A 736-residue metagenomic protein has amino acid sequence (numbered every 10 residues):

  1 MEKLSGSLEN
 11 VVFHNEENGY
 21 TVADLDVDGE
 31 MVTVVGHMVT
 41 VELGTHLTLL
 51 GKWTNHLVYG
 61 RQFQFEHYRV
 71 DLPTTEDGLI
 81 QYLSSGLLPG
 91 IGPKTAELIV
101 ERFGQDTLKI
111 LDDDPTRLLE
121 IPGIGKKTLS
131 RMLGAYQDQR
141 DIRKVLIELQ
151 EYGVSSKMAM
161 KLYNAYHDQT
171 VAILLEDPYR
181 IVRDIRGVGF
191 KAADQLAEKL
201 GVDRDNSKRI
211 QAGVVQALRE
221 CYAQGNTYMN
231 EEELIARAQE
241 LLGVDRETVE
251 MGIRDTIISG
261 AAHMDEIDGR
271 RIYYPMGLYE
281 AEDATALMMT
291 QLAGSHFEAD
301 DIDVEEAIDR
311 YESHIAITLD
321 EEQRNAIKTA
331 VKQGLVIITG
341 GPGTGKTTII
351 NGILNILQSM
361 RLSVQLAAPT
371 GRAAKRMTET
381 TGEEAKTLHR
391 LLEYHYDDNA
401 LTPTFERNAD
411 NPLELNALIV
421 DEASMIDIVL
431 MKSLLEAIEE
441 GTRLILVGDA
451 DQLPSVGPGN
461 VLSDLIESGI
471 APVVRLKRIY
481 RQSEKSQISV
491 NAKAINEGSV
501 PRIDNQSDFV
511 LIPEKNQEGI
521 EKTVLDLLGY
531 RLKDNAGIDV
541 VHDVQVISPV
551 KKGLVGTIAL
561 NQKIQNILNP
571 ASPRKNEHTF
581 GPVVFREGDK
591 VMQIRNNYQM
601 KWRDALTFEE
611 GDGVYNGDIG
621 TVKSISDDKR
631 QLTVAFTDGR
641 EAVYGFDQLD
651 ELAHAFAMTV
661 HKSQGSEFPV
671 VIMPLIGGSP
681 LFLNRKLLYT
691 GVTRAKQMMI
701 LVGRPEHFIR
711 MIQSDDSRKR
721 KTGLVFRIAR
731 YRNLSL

Functional and structural regions predicted by a protein language model:
M1-D303: Accessory, non-ATPase domains that flank or precede helicase/AAA+ motor cores in DNA-metabolism machines
V11, L49, Q593, V622-I625 (+1 more regions): A generic structural signal for residues embedded in beta-strands
K52-L57, I594-M600, I676-S679: Short, charged beta-turn/beta-strand-edge "cap" motif at the junction between a beta-strand and an adjacent loop
E306-G334: Conserved pre-motif I regulatory segment
R324-I327, K332-Q506: ASCE P-loop NTPase helicase motor core
A450-D612: Conserved helicase motor core of P-loop NTPases
N616-L736: C-terminal accessory regions
